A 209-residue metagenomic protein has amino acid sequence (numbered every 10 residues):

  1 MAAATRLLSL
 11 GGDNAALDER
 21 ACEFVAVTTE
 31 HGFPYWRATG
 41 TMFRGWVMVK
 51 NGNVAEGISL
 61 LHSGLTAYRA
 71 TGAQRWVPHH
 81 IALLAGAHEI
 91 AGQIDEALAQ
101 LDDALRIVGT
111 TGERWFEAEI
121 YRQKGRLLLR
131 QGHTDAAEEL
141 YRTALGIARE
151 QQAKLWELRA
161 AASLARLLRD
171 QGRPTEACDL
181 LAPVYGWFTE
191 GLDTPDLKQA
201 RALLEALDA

Functional and structural regions predicted by a protein language model:
M1-A209: Helix-coil-helix junctions within alpha-helical repeat/solenoid scaffolds
